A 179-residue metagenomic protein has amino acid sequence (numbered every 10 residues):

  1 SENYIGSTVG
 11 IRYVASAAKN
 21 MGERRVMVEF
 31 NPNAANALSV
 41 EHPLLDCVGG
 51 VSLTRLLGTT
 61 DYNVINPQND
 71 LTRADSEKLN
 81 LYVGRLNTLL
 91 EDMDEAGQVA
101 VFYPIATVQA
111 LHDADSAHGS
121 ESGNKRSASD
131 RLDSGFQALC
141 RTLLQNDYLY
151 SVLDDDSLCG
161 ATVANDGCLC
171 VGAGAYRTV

Functional and structural regions predicted by a protein language model:
S1-T178: Carbohydrate-binding surfaces of carbohydrate-active enzymes
